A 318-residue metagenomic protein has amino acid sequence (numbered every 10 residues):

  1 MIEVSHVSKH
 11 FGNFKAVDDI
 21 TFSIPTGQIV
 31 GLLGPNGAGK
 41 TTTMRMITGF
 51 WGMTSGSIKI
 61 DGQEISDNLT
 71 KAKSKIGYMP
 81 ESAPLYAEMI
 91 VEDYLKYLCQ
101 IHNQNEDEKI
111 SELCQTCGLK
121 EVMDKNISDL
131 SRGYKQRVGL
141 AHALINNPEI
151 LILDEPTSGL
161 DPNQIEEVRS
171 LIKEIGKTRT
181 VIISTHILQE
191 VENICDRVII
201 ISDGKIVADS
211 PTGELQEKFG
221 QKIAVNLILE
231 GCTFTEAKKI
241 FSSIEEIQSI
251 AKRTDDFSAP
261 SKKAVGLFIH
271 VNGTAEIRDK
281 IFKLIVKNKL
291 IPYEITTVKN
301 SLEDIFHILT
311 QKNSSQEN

Functional and structural regions predicted by a protein language model:
M1-S8, K312-N318: ABC-family P-loop ATPase nucleotide-binding domain
I2-V4, K9-S202, I206-A208: ABC transporter nucleotide-binding domains
K9, F22, L227-L229, I269-V271: Preference for bulky hydrophobic residues occupying beta-strand positions in well-ordered beta-sheet regions
K75, Y94, K109, P211 (+3 more regions): Hydrophobic alpha-helical segments typical of transmembrane helices and their membrane-interface/capping positions
S170-I183, I187-F268: ABC transporter nucleotide-binding domain
H270-N318: C-terminal coupling/interaction segments
